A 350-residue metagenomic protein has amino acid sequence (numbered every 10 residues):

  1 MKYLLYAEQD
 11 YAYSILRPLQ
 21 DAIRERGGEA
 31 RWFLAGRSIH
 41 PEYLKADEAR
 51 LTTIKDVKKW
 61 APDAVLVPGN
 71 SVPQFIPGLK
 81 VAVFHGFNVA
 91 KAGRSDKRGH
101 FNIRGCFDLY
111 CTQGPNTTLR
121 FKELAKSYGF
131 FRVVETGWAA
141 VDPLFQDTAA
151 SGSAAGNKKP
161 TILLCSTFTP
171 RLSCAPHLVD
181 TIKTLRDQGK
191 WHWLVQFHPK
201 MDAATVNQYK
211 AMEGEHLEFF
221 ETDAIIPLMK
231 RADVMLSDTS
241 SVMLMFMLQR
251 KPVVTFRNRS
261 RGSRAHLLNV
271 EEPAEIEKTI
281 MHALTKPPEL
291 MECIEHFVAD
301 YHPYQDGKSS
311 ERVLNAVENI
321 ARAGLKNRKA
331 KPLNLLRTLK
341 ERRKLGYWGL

Functional and structural regions predicted by a protein language model:
M1-L4, P160-T161: Extreme N-terminal starter segment of soluble prokaryotic enzymes
L4-D147: Active-site and donor-binding regions of nucleotide-sugar-utilizing enzymes
A12-G27, V134-Y209, Q305, S309-E311: Conserved catalytic-core segment of nucleotide-activated headgroup transferases in glycan assembly
A49-K55, L217-T222, L267-H282: Short acidic-hydrophobic, aromatic-tinged amphipathic segments that line or gate anion-handling sites
N70, I76-A82, T222-L267: A donor-sugar binding/catalytic signature common to diverse glycosyltransferases and related nucleotide-sugar
R104, G129, S241-Q305: Catalytic binding pocket for nucleotide-activated donors in carbohydrate/polymer assembly enzymes
N207-E221: Nucleotide-activated donor-binding/catalytic signature segment of Leloir-type glycosyltransferases, i.e., the conserved
L284-L350: C-terminal amphipathic helix plus adjacent low-complexity, charged tail appended to glycosyltransferase catalytic
